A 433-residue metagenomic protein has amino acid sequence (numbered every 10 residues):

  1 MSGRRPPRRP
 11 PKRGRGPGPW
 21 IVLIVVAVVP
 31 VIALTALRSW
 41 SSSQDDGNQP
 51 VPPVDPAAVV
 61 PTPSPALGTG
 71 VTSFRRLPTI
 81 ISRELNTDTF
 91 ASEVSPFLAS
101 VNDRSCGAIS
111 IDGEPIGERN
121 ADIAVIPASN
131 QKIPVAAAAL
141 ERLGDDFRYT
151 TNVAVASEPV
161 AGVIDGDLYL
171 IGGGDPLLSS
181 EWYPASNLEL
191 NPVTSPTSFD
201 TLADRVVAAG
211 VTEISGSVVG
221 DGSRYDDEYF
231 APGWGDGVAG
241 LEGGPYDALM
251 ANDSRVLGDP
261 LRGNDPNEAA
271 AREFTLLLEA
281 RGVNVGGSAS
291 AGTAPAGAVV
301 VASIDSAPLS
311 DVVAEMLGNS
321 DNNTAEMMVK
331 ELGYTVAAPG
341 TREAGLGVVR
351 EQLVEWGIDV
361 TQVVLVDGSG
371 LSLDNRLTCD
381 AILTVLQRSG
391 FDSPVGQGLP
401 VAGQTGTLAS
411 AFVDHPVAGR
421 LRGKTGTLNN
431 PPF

Functional and structural regions predicted by a protein language model:
M1-P19, Q49: Terminal targeting segments of Actinobacterial cell-envelope proteins
I21-A36: Hydrophobic membrane-insertion alpha-helices, especially the h-region of bacterial N-terminal signal peptides
I32-G70, R148, G282: C-terminal region of N-terminal signal peptides and the immediate post-cleavage residues of exported proteins
A57-A124, P196, L202-V211: Beta-lactamase-like hydrolase cores
R104-C106, A161-D247, V283, G333-A381: Mid-domain, small-residue-enriched loop/turn segments at the edges of structured enzyme/sensor domains
P127-D145, V218, L249, E273-F274 (+2 more regions): Active-site SXXK
P245, N252-S393: A small/polar active-site loop signature that marks catalytic segments
V364-F433: C-terminal soluble interaction/assembly domains
